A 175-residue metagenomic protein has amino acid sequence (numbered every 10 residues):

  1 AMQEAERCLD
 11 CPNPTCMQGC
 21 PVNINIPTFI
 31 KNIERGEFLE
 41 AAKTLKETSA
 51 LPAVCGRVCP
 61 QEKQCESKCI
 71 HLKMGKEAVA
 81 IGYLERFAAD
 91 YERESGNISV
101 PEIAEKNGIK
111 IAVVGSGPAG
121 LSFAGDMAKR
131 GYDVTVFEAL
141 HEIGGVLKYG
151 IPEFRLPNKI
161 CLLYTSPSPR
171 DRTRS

Functional and structural regions predicted by a protein language model:
M2-K110, N158, L163: Ferredoxin-type iron-sulfur electron-transfer modules and their immediate structural context
A50, G117-A119, E142: Residue-level detector of alpha-helix initiation sites
A112-R130: N-terminal Rossmann-like FAD-binding beta1-loop-alpha1 element of flavoenzymes
G131-Y132, G150, R170: Glycine-centered loop/turn motif at secondary-structure junctions
D133-I143: Glycine-rich FAD pyrophosphate-binding loop
I143-I160: Conserved N-terminal glycine-rich FAD pyrophosphate-binding loop of Rossmann-like flavoproteins
Y164, P169-S175: Single conserved hydrophobic/aromatic residue that forms the stacking wall/gate of nucleotide- or nucleobase-binding
